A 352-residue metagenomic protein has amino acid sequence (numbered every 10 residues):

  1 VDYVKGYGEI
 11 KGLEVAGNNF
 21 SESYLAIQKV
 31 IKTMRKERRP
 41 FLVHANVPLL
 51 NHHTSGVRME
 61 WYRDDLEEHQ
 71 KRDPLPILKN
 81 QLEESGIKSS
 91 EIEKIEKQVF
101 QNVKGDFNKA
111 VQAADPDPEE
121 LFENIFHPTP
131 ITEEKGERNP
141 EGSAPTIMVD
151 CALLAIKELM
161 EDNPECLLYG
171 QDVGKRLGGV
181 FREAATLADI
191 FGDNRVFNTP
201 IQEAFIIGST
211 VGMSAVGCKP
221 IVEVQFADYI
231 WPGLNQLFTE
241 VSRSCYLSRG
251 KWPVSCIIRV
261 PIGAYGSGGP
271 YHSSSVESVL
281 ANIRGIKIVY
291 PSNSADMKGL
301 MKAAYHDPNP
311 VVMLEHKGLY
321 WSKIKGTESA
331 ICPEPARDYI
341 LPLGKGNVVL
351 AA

Functional and structural regions predicted by a protein language model:
V1-G105, K109-Q112, A281-A352: Glycine-rich ThDP/TPP pyrophosphate-binding loop and its adjacent helix/strand module within ThDP-dependent enzymes
Y3, F122-C332: Thiamine diphosphate
A26, P74, E91, I95 (+8 more regions): Alpha-helical structural motif
R38-L42, S89-E93, A114-F122, C166 (+1 more regions): Flexible, glycine/charged-enriched surface loops at secondary-structure junctions
K104-P130: Amphipathic, soluble alpha/beta structural segments
